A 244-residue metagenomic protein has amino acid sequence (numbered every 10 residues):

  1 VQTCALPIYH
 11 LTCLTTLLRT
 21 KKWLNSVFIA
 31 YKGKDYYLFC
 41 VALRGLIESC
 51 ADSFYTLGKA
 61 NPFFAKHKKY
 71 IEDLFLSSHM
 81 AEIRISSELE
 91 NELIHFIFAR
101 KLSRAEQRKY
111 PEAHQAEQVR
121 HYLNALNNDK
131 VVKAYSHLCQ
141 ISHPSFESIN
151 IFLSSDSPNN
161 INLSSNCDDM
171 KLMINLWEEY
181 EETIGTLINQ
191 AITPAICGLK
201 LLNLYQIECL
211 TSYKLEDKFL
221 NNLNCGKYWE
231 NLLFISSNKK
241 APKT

Functional and structural regions predicted by a protein language model:
V1, A5-L43, S49, S53-G58 (+1 more regions): A cross-kingdom marker of C-terminal helix-rich interaction/assembly modules
